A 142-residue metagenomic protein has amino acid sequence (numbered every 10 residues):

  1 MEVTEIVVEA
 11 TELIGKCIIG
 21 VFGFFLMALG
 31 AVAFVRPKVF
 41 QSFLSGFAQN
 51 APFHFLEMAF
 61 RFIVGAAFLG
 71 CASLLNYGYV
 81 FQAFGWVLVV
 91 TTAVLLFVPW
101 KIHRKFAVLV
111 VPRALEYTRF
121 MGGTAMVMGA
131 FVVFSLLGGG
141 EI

Functional and structural regions predicted by a protein language model:
M1-L13, I142: Short, strongly hydrophobic alpha-helical membrane anchors
A31-Q49: Membrane-interface helix-loop junction between the first two transmembrane segments
V32, K38-V39, I63-L75, V98-I102 (+1 more regions): Membrane-helix exit/interface motif
E57-F68, M121-G129: Core segments of transmembrane alpha-helices that mediate helix-helix packing or line hydrophobic substrate/ligand
L75-F97: Short alpha-helical packing/oligomerization segments
A93-A107: Transmembrane alpha-helical segments of integral membrane proteins
K105-A125: Interfacial loop-to-transmembrane junctions
F131-I142: Juxtamembrane boundary at the C-terminal end of a transmembrane helix
